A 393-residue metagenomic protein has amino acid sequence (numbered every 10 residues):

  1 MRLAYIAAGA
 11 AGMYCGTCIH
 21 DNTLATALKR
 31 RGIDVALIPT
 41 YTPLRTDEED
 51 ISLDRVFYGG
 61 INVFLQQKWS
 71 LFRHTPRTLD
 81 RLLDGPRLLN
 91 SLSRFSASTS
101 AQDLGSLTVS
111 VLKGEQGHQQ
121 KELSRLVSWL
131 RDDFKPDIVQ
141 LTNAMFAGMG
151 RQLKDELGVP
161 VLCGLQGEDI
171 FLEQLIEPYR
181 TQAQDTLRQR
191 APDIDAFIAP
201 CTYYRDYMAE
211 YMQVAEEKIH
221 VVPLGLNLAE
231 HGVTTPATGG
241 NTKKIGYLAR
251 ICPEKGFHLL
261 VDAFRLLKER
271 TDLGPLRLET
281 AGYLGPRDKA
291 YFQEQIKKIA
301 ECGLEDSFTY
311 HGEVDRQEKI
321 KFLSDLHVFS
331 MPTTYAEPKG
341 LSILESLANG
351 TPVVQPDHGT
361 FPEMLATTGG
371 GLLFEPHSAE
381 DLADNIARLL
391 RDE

Functional and structural regions predicted by a protein language model:
L37-R125: A conserved catalytic-core segment of Leloir-type glycosyltransferases
Y203, G225: Carbohydrate-associated surface elements
A237-K255, V261-R265, E279: Conserved donor-binding/catalytic core segment of Leloir-type glycosyltransferases
R277-I296: Glycosyltransferase donor-sugar binding loop
F292-Q317: Nucleotide-activated donor-binding/catalytic signature segment of Leloir-type glycosyltransferases, i.e., the conserved
E313-V314, K321-L326: Short alpha-helical donor nucleotide-sugar binding micro-motif in glycosyltransferases
S324-P338, T351: Acidic donor-binding loop of glycosyltransferase active sites
T367-T368, L372-A379, R388-E393: Conserved acidic donor-binding segment of nucleotide-sugar-dependent glycosyltransferases
